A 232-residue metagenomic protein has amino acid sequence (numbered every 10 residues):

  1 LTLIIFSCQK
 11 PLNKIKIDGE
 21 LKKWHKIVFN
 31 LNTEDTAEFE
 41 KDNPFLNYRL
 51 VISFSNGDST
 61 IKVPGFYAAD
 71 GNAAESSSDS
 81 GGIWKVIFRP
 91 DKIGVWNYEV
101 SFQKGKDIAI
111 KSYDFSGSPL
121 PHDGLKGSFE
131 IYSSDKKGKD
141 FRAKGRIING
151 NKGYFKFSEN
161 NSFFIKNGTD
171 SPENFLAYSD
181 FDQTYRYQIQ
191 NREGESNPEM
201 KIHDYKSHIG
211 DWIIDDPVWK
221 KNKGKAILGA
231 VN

Functional and structural regions predicted by a protein language model:
I4-K14: Bacterial Sec-dependent signal peptides at the C-terminal "C-region" and cleavage site
K14-N30: Beta-strand-rich domain onsets/edges
K23, V28, F39-R49, V63-I131: Ligand-binding face of N-terminal immunoglobulin V-set domains in extracellular IgSF glycoproteins
V51-S53: Beta-strand signatures of extracellular beta-sandwich domains
N56-D58, K106: Solvent-exposed strand-loop boundary residues in beta-sheet-rich modules
I61-S77, I83-I87, A109, G138-N232: Active-site-adjacent substrate/metal-binding segments within catalytic domains of carbohydrate-active enzymes
Y113-F155: Extracytoplasmic/periplasmic copper-protein system
